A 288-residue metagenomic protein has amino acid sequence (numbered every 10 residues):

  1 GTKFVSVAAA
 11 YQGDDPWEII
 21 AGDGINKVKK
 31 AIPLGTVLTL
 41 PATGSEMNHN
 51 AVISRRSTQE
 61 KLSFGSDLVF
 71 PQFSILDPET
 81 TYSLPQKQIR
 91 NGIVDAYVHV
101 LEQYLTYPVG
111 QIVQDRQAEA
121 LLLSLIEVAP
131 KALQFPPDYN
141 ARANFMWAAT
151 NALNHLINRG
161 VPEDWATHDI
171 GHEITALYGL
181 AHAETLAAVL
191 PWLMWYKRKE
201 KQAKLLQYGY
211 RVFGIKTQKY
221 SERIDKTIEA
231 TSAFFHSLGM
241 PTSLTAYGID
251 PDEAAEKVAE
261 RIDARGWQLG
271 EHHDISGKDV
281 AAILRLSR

Functional and structural regions predicted by a protein language model:
G1-D14, K131-R142: N-terminal small/polar loop signature for handling phosphorylated ligands or for N-terminal nucleophile
G1-F4, G44-M47, E163, T167 (+1 more regions): Short glycine/serine/threonine-rich phosphate/pyrophosphate-binding segments that cradle anionic phosphate groups
K3-Y11, V28, N158-R159, L177: Alpha-helix C-terminal capping segments
A9-G110, Q207: A glycine/threonine-rich phosphate-anchoring loop and its flanking beta-alpha core in nucleotide/phosphate-binding
Q103, Y107-A230: Active-site segments that bind and position negatively charged phosphate/pyrophosphate groups
L205, I215-R288: C-terminal charged capping/lid subdomain of soluble metabolic enzymes
